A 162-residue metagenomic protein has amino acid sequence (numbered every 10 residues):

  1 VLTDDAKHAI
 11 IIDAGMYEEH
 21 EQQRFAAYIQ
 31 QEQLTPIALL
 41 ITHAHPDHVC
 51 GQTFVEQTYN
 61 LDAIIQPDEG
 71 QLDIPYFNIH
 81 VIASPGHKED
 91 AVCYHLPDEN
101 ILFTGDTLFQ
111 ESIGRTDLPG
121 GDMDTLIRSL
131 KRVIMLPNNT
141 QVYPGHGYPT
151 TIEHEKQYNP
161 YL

Functional and structural regions predicted by a protein language model:
V1, Q71-P97: Core dinuclear metal-dependent hydrolase active-site scaffold
V1-A27, E32, C93-G105: Conserved beta-strand hairpin/beta-sheet module of binuclear metal-dependent hydrolase folds, prominently
A9-I11, L39, A63, N78 (+2 more regions): Hydrophobic "anchor" residues on beta-strands that sit immediately upstream of conserved functional sites
M16-H80, Y161: Active-site HxH/HxHxD metal-binding segment of metal-dependent hydrolases
M16-Y17, K88-L162: Metallo-beta-lactamase
L39-V49, I82-A91, Y143-P149: Histidine-centered catalytic micro-motifs
